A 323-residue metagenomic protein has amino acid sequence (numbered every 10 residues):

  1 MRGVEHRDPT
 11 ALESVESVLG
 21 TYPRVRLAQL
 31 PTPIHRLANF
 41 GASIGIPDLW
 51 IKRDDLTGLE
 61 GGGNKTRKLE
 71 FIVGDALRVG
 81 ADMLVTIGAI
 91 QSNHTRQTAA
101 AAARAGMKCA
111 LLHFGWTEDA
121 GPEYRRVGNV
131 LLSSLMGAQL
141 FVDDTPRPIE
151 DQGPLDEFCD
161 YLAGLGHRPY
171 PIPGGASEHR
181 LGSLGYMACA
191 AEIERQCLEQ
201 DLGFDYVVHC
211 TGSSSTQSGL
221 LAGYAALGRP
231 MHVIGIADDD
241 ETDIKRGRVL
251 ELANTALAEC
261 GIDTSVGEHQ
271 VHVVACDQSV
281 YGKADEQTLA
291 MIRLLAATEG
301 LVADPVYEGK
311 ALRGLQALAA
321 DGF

Functional and structural regions predicted by a protein language model:
M1-F323: PLP-dependent amino-acid enzyme catalytic core
